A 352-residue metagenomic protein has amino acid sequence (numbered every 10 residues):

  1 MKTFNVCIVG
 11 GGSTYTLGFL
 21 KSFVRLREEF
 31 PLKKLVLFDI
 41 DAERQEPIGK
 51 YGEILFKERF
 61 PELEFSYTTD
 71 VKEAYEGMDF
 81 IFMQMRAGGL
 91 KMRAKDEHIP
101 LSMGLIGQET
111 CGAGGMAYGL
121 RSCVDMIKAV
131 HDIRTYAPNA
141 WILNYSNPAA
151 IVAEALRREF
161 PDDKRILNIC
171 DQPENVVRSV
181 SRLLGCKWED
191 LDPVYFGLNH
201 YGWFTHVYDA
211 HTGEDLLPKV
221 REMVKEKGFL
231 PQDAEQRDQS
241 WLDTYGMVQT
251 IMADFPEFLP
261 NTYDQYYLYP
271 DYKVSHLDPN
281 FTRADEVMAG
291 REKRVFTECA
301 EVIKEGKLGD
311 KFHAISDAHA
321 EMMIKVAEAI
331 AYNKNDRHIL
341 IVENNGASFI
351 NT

Functional and structural regions predicted by a protein language model:
N5-L35: N-terminal Rossmann-like dinucleotide-binding module
F30-E53: NAD(P)-binding Rossmann-fold cofactor-contacting core
E64-G77: Short acidic low-complexity segments
E76, F82-M83, N144: Redox-cofactor binding/interface segments in oxidoreductases and associated redox assembly factors
M85-G88: Conserved NAD(P)H cofactor-binding loop of Rossmann-fold oxidoreductase domains
K91-F160: Rossmann-fold NAD(P)-binding glycine/threonine-rich loop
A129-H211: Internal, well-ordered domain-core segments that constitute the primary functional module of diverse proteins
G185-T352: Long, compositionally biased stretches enriched for glycine and/or charged residues
